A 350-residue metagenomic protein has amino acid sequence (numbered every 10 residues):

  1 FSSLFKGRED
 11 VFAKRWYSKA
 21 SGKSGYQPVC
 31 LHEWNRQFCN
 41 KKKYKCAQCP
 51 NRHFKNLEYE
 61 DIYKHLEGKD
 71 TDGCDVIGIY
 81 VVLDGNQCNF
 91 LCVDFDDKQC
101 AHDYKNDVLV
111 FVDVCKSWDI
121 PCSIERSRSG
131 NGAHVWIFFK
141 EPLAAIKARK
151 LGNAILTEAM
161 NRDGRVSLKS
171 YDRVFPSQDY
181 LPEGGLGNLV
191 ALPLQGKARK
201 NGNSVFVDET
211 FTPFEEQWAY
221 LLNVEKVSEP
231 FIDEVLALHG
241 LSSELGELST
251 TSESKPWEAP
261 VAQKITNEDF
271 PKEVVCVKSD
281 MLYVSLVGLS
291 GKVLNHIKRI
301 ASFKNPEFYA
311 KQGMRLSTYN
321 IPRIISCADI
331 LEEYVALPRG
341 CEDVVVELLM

Functional and structural regions predicted by a protein language model:
S2-G7, A191-L194, K298-R299: Short, hydrophobic/amphipathic alpha-helical patches that form generic packing surfaces within helical domains
S2-N131, F138-K150, A154, N161: Signature for HUH/AEP ssDNA processing cores
F5, W34, L194-A198, T210-F211 (+2 more regions): A broadly conserved detector of short glycine/acidic/proline-rich loop/turn motifs that flank catalytic sites and bind
V11-S18, G164-R173, D233-A237, L248 (+1 more regions): Short glycine-rich, low-complexity/disordered patches
Y17-S21, L83-G85, P182-G185, R199 (+2 more regions): Short, ordered beta-strand-loop transition motifs
V76-K105, K140-P256: DNA replication initiation modules
K116, P121-C122, R126, A237-F270: Long, charged low-complexity interaction segments
P256-L349: N-terminal accessory nucleic-acid engagement/regulatory domains that precede and modulate ATP-driven motor cores
